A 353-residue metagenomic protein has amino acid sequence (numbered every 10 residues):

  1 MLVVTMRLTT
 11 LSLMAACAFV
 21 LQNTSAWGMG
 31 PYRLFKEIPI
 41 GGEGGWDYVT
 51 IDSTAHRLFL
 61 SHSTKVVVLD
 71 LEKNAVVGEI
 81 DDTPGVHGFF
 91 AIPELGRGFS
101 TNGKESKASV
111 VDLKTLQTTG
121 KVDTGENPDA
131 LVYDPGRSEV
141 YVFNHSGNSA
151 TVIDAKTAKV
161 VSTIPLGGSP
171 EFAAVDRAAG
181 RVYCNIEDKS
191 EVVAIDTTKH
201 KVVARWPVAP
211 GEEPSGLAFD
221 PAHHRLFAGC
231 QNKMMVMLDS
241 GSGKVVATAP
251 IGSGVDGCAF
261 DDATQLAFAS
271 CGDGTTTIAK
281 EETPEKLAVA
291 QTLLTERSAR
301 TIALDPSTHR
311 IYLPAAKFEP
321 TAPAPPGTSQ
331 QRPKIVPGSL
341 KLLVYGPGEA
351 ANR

Functional and structural regions predicted by a protein language model:
M1-L13: Bacterial N-terminal signal peptides that target proteins for export
L2-V3, F19, K201: Detector for intrinsically disordered, low-structure N-terminal pre-sequences
M6-T9, F19, E43: Hydrophobic alpha-helical context, especially transmembrane and signal-peptide helices
L11-N23: Bacterial N-terminal signal peptides
Q22-R353: Predominantly soluble domains enriched in secretory-pathway, periplasmic, or organellar proteins
